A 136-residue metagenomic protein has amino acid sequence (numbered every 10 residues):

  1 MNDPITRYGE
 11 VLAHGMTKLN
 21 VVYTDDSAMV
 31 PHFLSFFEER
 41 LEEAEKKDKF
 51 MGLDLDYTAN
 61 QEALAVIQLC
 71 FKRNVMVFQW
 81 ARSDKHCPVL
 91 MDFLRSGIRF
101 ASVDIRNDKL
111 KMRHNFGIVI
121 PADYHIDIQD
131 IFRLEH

Functional and structural regions predicted by a protein language model:
M1-M51, S83-D84, D123-I128: N-terminal accessory regions of nucleic-acid-interacting proteins
V21, V75-V77, F100, H125: Conserved beta-strand scaffold positions in the cores of enzyme catalytic domains, especially in NTP/NDP-utilizing
F50-A63: Short acidic, Gly/Ser-rich segments with clustered Asp/Glu that frequently serve as metal-coordination loops in enzyme
L53-L55, F78-A81, A101-I105: Short His-Asn-centered micro-motif
T58, K72-V75, S83-D84, R106-K109: Short, charged/polar surface micro-motifs in flexible loops or helix N-caps
A59, Q68-L69, L90-R95, V103: Short, charge-rich binding segments
Q68-K72, I98, R106-H136: Metal-dependent phosphoesterase core characteristic of DEDDh/y 3'-5' exonuclease domains
N74-L94, I98: Nucleic-acid-processing active sites and adjacent nucleic-acid-binding tracks, predominantly divalent metal-dependent
